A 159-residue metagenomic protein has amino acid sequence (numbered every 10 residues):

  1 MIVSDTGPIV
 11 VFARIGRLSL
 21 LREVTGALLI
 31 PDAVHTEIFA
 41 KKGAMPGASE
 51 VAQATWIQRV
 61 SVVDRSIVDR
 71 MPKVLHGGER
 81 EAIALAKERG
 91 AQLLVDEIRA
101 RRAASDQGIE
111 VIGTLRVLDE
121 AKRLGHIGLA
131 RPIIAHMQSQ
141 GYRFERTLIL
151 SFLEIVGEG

Functional and structural regions predicted by a protein language model:
M1-A91, I98, D106-I109, P132 (+2 more regions): Active-site-proximal, substrate-binding regions of enzyme catalytic domains and RNA-binding/basic surfaces
V95-L115, R123: Mid-chain, well-packed structural core segment of small domains
G113-V156: Hydrophobic alpha-helical interaction segments
